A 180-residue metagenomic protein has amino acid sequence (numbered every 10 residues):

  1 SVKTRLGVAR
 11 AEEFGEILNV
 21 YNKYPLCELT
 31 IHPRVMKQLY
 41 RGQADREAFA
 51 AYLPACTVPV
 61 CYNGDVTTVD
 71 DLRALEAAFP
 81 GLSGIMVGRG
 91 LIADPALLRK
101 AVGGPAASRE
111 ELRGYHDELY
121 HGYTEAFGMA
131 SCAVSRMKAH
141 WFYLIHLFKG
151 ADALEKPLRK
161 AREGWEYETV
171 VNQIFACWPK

Functional and structural regions predicted by a protein language model:
S1-K180: Flavin-dependent oxidoreductase catalytic cores
